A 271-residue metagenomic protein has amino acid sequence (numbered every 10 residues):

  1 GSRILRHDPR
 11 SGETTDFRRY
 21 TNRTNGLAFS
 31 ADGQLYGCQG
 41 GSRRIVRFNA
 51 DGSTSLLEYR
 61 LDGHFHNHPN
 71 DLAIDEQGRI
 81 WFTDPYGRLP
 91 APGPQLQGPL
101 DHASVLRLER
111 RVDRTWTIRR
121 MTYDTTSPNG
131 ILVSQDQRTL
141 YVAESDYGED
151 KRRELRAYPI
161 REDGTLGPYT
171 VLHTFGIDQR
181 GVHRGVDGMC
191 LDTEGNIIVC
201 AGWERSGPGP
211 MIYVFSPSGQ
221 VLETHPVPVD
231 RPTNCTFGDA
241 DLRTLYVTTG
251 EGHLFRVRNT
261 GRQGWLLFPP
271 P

Functional and structural regions predicted by a protein language model:
G1-P271: Sequence-structural signature of mature extracellular/luminal beta-sheet repeat domains, prominently beta-propellers
